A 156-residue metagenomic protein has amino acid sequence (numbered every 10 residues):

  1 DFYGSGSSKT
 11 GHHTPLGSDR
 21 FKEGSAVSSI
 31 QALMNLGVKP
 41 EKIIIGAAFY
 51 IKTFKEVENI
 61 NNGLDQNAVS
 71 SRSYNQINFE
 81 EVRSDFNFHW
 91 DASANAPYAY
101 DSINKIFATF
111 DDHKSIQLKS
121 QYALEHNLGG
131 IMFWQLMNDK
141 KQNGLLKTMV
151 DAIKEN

Functional and structural regions predicted by a protein language model:
D1-F79: Substrate-binding surface in catalytic domains of secreted glycosidases
G17-R20, N104-D111, M132-F133: Active-site rim elements
E23-Q31, I116-S120, N143-L146, V150: Extracytoplasmic/secreted envelope proteins and their assembly/folding machinery, especially bacterial periplasmic
K42-I44, G129-M132: Beta-sheet entry/capping signal
I44-Y122, T148-N156: Glycan-binding loop/region signatures in secreted carbohydrate-active enzymes
A48-F49, W134-L136: Acidic carboxylate-rich catalytic motifs and surrounding loops in phosphoryl-/glycosyl-chemistry enzymes
Y122-G130: Conserved, well-ordered alpha-helix/loop/beta-strand core segments that scaffold catalytic motifs
L136-Q142: Acidic-and-aromatic substrate-binding clefts and catalytic sites of carbohydrate-active enzymes
